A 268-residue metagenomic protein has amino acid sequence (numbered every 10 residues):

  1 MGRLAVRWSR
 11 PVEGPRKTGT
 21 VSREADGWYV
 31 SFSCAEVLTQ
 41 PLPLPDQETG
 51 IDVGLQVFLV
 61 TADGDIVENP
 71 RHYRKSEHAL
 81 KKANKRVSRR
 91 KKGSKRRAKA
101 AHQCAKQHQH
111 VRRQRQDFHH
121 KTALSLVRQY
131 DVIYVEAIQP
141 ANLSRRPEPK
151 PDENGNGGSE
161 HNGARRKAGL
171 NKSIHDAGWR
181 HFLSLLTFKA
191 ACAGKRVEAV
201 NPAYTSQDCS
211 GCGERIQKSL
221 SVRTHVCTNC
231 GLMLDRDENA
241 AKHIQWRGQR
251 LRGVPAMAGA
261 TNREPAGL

Functional and structural regions predicted by a protein language model:
G2-R10: Beta-strand/loop nucleic-acid-binding surfaces
R10-E13, R23-L268: Positively charged, helix-rich recognition surfaces that bind polyanionic ligands
P15-T18: A broad structural signal for short, well-ordered beta-strand segments within beta-sheet-rich domains
